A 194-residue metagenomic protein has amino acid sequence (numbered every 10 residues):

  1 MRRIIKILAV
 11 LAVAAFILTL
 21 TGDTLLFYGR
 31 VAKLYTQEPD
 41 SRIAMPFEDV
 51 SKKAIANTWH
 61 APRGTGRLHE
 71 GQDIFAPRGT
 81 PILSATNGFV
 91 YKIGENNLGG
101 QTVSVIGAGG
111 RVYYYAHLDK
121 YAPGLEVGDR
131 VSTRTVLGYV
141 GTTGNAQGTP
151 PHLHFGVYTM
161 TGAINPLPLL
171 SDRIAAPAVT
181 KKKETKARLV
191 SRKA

Functional and structural regions predicted by a protein language model:
M1-I17: N-terminal Sec-pathway targeting helices
A15-Q101, T133, T142, I164-L167 (+1 more regions): Surface-exposed, glycine-biased beta-strand/turn segments
I55, Y115, L137: Short alpha-helical segments in extracytoplasmic peptidoglycan/chitin-binding modules and envelope-associated proteins
W59, G109, T161: Short, flexible active-site-adjacent loop segments at beta-strand->alpha-helix junctions, enriched in small/polar
H60, L118-P123, L169-R173: A short, sequence-level motif marking secondary-structure junctions
G79, K120-P123, N145: Disulfide-stabilized cysteine-rich extracellular repeat microdomains
S84-E126, P150-H154: Zn2+-dependent peptidoglycan hydrolase active-site motif and core
S104-I106, D129-E184: Conserved, short, structured surface segments that act as functional micro-motifs
